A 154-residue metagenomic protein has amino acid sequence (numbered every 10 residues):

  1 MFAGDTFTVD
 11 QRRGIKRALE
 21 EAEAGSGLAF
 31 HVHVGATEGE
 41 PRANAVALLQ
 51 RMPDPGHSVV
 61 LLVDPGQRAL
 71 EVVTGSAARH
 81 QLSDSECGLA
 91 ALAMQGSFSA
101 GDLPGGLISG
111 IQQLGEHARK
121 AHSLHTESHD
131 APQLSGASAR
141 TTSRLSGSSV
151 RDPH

Functional and structural regions predicted by a protein language model:
M1-S58, P65-H154: A structural boundary signal for the start of the first folded domain, especially the loop/turn and N-capping region
